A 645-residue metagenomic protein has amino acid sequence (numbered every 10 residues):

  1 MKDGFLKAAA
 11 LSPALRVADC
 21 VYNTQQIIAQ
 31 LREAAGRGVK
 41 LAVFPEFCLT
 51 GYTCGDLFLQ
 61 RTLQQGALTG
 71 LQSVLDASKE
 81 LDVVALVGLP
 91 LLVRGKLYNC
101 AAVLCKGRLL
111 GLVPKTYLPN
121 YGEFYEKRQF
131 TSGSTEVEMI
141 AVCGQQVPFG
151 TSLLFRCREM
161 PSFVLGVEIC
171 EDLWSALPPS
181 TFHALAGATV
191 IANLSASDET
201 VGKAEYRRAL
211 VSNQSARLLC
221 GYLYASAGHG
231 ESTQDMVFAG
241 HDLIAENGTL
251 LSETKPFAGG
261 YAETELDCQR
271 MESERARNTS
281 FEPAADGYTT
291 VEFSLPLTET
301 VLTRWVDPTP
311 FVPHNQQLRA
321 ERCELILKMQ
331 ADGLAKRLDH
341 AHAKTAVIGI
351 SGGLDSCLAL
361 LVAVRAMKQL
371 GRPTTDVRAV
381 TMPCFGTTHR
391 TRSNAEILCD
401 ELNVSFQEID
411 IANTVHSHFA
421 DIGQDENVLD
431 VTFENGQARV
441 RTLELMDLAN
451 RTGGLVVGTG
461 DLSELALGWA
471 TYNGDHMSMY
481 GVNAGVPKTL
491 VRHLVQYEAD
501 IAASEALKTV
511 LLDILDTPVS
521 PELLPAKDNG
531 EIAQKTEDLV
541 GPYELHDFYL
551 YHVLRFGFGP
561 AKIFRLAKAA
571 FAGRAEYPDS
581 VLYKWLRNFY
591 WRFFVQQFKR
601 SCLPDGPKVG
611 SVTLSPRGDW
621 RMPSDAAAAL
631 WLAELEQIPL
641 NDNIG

Functional and structural regions predicted by a protein language model:
M1-V347, R365-T374, E401, F406: Enzyme catalytic cores with a strong preference for nitrogen-chemistry domains
N23, P161-F163, C220, S232 (+4 more regions): ATP/NTP-dependent adenylation/nucleotidyl-transfer catalytic domains that generate, transfer, or process NMP-activated
